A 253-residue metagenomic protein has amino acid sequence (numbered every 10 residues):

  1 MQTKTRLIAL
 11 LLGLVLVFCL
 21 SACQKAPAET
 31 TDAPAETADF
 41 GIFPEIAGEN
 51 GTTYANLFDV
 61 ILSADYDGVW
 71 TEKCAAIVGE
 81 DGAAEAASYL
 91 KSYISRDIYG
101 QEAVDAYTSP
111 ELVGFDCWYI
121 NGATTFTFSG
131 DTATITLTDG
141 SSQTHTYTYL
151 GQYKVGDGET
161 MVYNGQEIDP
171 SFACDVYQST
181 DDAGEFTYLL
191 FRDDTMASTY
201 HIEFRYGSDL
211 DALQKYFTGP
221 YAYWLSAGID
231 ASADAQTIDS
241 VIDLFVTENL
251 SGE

Functional and structural regions predicted by a protein language model:
M1-L10: Bacterial N-terminal signal peptides that target proteins for export
L11-C19: Bacterial N-terminal signal peptides
F18-T37: Sec-dependent signal peptide cleavage junction
P34-A55: N-terminal helix-cap/turn-to-beta initiation motif at the start of protein domains
A55-T132, Q178-R192: Short, solvent-exposed loop/hinge segments that bridge or flank secondary-structure elements
Y107-E253: Calycin-type beta-barrel ligand-binding domains and close structural analogs
